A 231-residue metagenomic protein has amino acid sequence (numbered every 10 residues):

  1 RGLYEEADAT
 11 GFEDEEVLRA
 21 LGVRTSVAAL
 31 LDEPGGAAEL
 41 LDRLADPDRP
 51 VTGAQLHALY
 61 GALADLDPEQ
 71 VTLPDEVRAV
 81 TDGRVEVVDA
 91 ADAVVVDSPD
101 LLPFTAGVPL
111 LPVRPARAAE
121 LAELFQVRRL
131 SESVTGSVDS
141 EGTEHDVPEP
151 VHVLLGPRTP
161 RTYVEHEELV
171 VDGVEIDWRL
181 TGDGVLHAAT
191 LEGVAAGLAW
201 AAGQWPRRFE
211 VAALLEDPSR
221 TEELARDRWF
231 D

Functional and structural regions predicted by a protein language model:
R1-D231: Charge-rich (often acidic), low-complexity intrinsically disordered regions concentrated in mid-to-C-terminal segments
